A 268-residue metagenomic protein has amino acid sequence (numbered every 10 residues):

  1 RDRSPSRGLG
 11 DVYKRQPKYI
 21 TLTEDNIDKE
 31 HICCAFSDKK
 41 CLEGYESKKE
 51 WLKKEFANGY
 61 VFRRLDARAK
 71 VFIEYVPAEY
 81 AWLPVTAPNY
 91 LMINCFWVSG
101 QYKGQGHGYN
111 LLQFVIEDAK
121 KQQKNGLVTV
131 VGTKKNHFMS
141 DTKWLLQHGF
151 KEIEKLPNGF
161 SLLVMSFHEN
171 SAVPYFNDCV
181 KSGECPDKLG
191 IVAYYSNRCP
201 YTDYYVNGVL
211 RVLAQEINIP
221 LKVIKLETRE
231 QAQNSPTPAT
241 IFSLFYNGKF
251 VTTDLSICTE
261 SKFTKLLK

Functional and structural regions predicted by a protein language model:
R1-Y13: Single conserved hydrophobic/aromatic residue that forms the stacking wall/gate of nucleotide- or nucleobase-binding
K14-D66, V180-K181, C199-Y201, Y205-G208: Short amphipathic alpha-helix that is part of the acyltransferase structural core
R64, R68-E79, M92, W97: Conserved beta-strand in the GNAT
V98, G104-A119: Conserved acetyl-CoA-binding loop-helix of GNAT-fold acetyltransferases
A119-H137: Conserved GNAT acetyl-CoA-binding A-motif
V130, G149-L163, V251: Conserved catalytic-core motifs of GNAT/GCN5-like acyltransferases
P157-K181: C-terminal "cap" of GNAT-fold acetyltransferases
G248-K268: Non-catalytic, surface beta->alpha helical segment in thiol-disulfide oxidoreductase systems
